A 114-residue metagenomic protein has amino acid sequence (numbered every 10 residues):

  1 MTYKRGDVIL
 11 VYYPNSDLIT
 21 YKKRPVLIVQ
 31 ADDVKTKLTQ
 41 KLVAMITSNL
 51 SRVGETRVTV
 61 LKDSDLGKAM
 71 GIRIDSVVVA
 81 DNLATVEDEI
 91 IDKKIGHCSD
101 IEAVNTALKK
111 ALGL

Functional and structural regions predicted by a protein language model:
M1, D65-L114: C-terminal terminal-subdomain/extension
P14-L18: Short, charged beta-turn/beta-strand-edge "cap" motif at the junction between a beta-strand and an adjacent loop
I19-K23, I28-D63: Compact nucleic-acid interaction/catalytic patches
